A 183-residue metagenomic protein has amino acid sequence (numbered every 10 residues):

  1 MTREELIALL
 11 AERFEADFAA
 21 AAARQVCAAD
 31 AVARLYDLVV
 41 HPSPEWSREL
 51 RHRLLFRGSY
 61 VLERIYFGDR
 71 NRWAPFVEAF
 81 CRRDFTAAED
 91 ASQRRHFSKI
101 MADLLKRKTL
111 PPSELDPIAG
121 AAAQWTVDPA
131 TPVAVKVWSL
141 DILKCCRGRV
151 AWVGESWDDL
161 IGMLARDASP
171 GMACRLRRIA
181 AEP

Functional and structural regions predicted by a protein language model:
M1-P183: Alpha-helical scaffold domains
